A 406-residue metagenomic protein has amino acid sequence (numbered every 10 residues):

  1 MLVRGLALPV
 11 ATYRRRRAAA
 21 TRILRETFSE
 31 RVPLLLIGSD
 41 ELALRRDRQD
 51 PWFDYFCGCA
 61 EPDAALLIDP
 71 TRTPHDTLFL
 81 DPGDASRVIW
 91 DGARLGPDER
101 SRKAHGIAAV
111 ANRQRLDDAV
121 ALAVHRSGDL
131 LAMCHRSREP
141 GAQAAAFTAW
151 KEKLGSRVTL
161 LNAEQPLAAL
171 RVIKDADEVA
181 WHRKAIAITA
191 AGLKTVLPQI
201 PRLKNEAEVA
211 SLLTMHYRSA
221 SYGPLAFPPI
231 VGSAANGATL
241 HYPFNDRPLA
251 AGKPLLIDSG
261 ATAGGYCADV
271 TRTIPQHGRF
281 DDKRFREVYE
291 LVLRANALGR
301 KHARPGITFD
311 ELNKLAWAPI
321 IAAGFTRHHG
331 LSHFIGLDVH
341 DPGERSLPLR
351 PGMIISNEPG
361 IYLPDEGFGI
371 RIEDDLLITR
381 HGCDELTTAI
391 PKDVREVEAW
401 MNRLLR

Functional and structural regions predicted by a protein language model:
M1-R406: Active-site neighborhoods and metal-handling regions in enzymes and metal-associated proteins
